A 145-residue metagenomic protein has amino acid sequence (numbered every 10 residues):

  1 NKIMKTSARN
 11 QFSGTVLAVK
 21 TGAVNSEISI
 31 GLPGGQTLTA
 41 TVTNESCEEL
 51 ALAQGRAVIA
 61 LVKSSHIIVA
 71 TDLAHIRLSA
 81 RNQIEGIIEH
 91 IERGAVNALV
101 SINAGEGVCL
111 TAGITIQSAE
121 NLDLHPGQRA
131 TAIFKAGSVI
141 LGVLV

Functional and structural regions predicted by a protein language model:
N1-S13, A18, Q36-T37, N44-A98 (+2 more regions): Glycine/charge-rich catalytic "coupling/switch" loops of P-loop NTPases
A23-S29, G94-S101: Short aromatic-glycine-enriched beta-strand elements
S29-T39, S101-L110: Short, basic/aromatic beta-hairpin or loop at an interaction surface
